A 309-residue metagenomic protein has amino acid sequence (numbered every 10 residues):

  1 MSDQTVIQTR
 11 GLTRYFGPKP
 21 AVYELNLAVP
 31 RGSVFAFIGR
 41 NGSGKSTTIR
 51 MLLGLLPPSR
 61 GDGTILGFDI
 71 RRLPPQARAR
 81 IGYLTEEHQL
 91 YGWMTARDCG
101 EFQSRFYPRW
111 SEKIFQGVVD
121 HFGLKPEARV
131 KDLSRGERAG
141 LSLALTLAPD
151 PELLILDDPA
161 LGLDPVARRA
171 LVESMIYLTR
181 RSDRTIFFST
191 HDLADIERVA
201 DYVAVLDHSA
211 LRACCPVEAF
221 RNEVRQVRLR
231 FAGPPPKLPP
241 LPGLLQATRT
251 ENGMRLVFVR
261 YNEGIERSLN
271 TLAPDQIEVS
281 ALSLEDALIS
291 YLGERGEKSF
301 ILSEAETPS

Functional and structural regions predicted by a protein language model:
D3-Q4, R78, V224, G253: A structure-centric signal for secondary-structure junctions around beta-strands
Q4-T9, R14-D207, R212-A213: ABC transporter nucleotide-binding domains
R10, P30, R230-A232, V259 (+1 more regions): A structural detector for beta-sheet-dominated domains
E24, V224, L244-L245, P274-E278: A broad structural signal for short, well-ordered beta-strand segments within beta-sheet-rich domains
T95, P216, S280-S283: Short loop/turn segments at beta->alpha junctions
S104, V119, P236-L241, E266-A273: Alpha-helix C-terminal capping segments
L171-G264: ABC transporter nucleotide-binding domain
F258-S309: C-terminal coupling/interaction segments
